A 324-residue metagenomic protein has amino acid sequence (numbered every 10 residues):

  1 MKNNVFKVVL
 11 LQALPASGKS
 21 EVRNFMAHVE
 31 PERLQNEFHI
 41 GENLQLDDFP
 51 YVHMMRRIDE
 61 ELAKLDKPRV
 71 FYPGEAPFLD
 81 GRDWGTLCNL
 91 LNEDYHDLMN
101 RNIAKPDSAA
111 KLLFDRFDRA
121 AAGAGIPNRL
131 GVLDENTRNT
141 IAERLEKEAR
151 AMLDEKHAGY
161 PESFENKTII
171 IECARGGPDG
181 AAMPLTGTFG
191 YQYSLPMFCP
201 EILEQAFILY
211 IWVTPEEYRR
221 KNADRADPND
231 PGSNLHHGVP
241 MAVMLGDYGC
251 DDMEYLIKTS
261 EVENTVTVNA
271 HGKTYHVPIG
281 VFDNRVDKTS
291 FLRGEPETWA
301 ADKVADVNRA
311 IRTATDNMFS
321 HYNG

Functional and structural regions predicted by a protein language model:
M1-G324: Glycine-rich phosphate-binding loop of ATP-dependent small-molecule kinases
